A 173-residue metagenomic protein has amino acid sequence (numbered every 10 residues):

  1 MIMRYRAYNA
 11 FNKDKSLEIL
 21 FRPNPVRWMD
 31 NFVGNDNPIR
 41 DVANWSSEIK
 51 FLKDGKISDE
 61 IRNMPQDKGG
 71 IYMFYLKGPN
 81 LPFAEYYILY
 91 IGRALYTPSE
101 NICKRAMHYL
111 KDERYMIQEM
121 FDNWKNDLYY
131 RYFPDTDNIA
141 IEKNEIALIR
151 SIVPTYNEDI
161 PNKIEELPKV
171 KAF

Functional and structural regions predicted by a protein language model:
M1-L89, R93-F173: Boundary/linker segments flanking structured domains
